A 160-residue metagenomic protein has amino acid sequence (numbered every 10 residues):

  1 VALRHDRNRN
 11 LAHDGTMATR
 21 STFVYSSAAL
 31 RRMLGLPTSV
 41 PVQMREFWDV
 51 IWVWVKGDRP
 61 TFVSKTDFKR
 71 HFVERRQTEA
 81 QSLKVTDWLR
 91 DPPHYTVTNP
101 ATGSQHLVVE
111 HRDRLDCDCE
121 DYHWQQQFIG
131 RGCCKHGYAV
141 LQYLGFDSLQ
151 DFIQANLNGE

Functional and structural regions predicted by a protein language model:
A2-E160: Long, low-complexity, compositionally biased intrinsically disordered regions
